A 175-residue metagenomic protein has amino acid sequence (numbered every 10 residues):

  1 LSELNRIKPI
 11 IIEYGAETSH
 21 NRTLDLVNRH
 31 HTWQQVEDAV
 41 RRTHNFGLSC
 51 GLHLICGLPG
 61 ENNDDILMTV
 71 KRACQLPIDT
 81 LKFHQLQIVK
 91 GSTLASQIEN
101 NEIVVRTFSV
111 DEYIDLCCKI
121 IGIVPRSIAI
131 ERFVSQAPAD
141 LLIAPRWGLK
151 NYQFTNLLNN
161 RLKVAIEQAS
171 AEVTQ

Functional and structural regions predicted by a protein language model:
L1-G47, C56-L76, L94-D111: Conserved non-cysteine loop/helix-boundary elements of the Radical SAM core domain that shape
I10-Y14, C50-L54, D79-F83, I128-R132: Hydrophobic faces of well-ordered beta-strands that scaffold small-molecule active sites in alpha/beta enzyme cores
I11, T23-D25, L52-I55, E61-N62 (+1 more regions): Contiguous hydrophobic segments
A16, K71, F83, I121-V124: Hydrophobic, well-ordered secondary-structure scaffolds
E17-N21, I55-P59, H84-I88, F133-A137: Active-site beta-loop-alpha junctions enriched in small/polar residues
L52, L67, I114-L116: Residue-level detector of functional hotspots within protein domains
T80, Q87-Q175: Auxiliary Fe-S-binding modules of radical SAM enzymes
